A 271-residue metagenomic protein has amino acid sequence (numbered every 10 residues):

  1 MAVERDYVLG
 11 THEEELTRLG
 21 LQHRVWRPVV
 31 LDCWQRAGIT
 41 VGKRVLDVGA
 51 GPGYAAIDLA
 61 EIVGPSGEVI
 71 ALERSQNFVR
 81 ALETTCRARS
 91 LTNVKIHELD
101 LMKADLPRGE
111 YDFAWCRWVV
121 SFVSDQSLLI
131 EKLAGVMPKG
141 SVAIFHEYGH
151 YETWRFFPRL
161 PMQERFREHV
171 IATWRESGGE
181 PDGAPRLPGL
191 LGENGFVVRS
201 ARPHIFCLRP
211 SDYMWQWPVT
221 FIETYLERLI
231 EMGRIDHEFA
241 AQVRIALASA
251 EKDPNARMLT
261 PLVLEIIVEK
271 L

Functional and structural regions predicted by a protein language model:
M1-L16, G20-L21: N-terminal, positively charged/glycine-rich alpha-helical extensions of SAM-dependent methyltransferases
R24-K43, D58: Conserved alpha-helix/loop element of class I SAM-dependent methyltransferases that forms part of the SAM/SAH-binding
L46-V48, P52-A104: Class I SAM-dependent methyltransferase SAM/SAH-binding core
D105-F113: A short acidic, Gly/Pro-enriched loop at the edge of an enzyme's catalytic core that lines a small-molecule cofactor
D112-S127: A short SAM/SAH-binding and catalytic strip from SAM-dependent methyltransferases
S127-V142: A short glycine-rich, Lys/Arg-flanked "PGG" loop and its adjoining helix->strand segment in the class I
I144-D212: Conserved catalytic/acceptor-binding region of the Class I
D182-P185, G192, R199-L271: Conserved Class I S-adenosyl-L-methionine
